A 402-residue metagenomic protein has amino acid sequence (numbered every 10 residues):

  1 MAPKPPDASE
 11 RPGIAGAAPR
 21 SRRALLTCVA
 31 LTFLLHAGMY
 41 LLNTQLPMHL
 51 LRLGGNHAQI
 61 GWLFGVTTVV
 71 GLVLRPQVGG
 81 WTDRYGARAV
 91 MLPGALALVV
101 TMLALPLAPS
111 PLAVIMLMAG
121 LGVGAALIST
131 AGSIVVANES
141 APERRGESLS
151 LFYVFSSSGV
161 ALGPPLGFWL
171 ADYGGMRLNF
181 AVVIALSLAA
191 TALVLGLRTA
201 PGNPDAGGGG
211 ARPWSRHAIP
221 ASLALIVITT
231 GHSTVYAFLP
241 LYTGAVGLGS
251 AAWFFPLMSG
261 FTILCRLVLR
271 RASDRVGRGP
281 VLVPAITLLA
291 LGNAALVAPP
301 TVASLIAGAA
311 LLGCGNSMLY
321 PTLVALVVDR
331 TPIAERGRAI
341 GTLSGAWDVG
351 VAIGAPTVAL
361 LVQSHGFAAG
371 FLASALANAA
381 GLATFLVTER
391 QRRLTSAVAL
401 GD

Functional and structural regions predicted by a protein language model:
R22-L63, T230-Y242, V246: Helix-loop boundary and gating motifs at the non-cytosolic
T68-P76, V160-A161, T262-I263, L267 (+1 more regions): Residue-level signature of mid-helix packing/kink "hotspots" within the transmembrane helices of 12-pass Major
L74-G86, C265-G277: Helix-to-loop junctions at the C-terminal end of transmembrane segments in multipass secondary transporters
G86, L107-P109, G277, A298-P300: Helix-breaking motifs and short loop linkers at transmembrane-helix boundaries and internal kinks in secondary membrane
V90-L103, P280-A294: Structural signature of the two symmetry-related core transmembrane helices
L112-G120, A303-L311: Paired small-residue
A119-V154: Cytoplasmic helix-loop-helix junction between adjacent transmembrane helices in 12-TM secondary transporters
I184-N203, T384-E389: C-terminal membrane-cytosol helix-exit motif in multi-pass small-molecule transporters
